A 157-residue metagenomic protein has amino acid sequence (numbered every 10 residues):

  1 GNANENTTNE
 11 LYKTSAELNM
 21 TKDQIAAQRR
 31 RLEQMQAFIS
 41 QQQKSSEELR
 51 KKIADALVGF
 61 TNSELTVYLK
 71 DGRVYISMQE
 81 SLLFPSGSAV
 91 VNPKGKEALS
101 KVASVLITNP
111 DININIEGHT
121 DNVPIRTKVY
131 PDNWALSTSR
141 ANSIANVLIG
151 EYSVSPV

Functional and structural regions predicted by a protein language model:
G1-Y68: Extracellular/lumenal/periplasmic "stalk" regions immediately C-terminal to a signal peptide or transmembrane helix
A3, F38, K52, A56-F60 (+3 more regions): Structured segments of extracytoplasmic/periplasmic soluble domains in secreted or envelope-associated proteins
A26-R30, M35-I39, V74-S77, N122 (+1 more regions): A broad, low-specificity signal for short, low-complexity segments enriched in glycine/proline and polar/charged
T61-E64, L69, L82-P85, S100 (+1 more regions): Extended amphipathic alpha-helical interaction segments
N62-E64, D111-N113, P156: Short secondary-structure junction motifs
T66-Y68, R73-Q79, L83, N113-E117 (+1 more regions): Soluble periplasmic/extracytoplasmic beta-strand elements of cell-envelope proteins
L83-E97, K101, N109, H119-V157: Periplasmic OmpA-like peptidoglycan-binding domain that tethers envelope proteins to the cell wall
